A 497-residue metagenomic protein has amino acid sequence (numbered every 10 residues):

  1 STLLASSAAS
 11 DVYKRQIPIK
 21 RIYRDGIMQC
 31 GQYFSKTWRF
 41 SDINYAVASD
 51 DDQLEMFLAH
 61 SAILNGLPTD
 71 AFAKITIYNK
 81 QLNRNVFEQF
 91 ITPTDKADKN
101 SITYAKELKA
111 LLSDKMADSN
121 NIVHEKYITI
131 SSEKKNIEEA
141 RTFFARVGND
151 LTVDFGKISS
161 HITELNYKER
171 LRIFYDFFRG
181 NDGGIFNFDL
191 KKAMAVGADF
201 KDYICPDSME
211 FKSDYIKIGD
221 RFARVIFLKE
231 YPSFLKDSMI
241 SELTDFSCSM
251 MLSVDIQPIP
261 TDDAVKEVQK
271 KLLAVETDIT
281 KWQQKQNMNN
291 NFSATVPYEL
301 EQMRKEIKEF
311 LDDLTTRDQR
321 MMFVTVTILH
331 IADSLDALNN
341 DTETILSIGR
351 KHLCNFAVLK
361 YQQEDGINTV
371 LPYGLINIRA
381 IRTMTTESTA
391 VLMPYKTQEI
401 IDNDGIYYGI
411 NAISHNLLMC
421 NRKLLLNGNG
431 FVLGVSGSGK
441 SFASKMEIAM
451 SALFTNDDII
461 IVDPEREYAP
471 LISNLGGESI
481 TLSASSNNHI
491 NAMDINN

Functional and structural regions predicted by a protein language model:
S1-A9, Y13: Single conserved hydrophobic/aromatic residue that forms the stacking wall/gate of nucleotide- or nucleobase-binding
S10-Y395: Extended, folded cores of ATP/NTP-driven motor/assembly subunits in large transport and secretion machines
N44, T76-F87, I102-K106, M116-S119 (+1 more regions): Switch/coupling segment of Walker-type NTPase motor domains
K396-L418: N-terminal pre-Walker A segment at the start of P-loop NTPase domains
L424, S436: The conserved Walker
V432: Hydrophobic anchor at the beta1->P-loop junction of P-loop NTPases
K440: Conserved lysine of the Walker
A443: Hydrophobic positions on the alpha1 helix immediately C-terminal to the Walker A/P-loop
